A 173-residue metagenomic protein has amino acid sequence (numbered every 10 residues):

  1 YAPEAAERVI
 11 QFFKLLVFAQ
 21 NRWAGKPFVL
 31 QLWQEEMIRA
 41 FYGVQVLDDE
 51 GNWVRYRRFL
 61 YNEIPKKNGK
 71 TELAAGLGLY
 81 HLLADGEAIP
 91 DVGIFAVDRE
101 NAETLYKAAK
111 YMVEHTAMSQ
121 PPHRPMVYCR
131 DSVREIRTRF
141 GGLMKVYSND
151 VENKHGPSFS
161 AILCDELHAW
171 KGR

Functional and structural regions predicted by a protein language model:
Y1-R173: Phosphate/NTP-binding elements of NTP-utilizing enzymes
